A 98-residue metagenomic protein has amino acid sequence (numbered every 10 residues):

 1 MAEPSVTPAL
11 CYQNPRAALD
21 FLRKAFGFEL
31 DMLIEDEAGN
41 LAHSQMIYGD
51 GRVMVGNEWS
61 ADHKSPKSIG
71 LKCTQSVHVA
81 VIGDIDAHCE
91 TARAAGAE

Functional and structural regions predicted by a protein language model:
M1-L10, L19-E98: Vicinal oxygen chelate
Y12-N14: Conserved beta-strand-loop-alpha-helix junction that forms the acyl-donor binding cleft
